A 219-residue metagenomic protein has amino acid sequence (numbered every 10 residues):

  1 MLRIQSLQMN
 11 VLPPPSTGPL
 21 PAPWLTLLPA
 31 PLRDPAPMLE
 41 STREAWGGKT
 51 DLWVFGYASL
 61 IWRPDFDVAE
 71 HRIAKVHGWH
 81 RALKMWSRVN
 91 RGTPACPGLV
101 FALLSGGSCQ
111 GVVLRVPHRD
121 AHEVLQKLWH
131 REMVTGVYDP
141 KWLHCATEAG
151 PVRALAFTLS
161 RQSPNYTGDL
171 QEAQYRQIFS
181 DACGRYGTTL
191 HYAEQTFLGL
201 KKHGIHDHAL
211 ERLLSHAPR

Functional and structural regions predicted by a protein language model:
L2-R219: A glycine-rich, hydrophobic/aromatic-adjacent loop/helix-cap motif
